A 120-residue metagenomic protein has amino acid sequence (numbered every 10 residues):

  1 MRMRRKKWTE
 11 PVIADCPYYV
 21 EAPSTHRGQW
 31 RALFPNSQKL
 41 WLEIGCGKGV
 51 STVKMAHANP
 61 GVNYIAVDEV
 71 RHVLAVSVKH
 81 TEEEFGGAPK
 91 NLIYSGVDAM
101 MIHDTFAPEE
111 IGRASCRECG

Functional and structural regions predicted by a protein language model:
M1-L42, V50-H57: S-adenosyl-L-methionine
I44, V67: Conserved beta-strand/loop positions that form the S-adenosyl-L-methionine
G47: Conserved glycine-rich SAM-binding loop
N63-I65: Short beta-strand element of Class I
V70: Conserved SAM/SAH-binding beta-strand->alpha-helix loop
S77: Conserved SAM-binding loop
T81-P108: S-adenosyl-L-methionine
G112-G120: Residue-level detector of conserved catalytic or cofactor/ligand-binding positions in enzyme active sites
